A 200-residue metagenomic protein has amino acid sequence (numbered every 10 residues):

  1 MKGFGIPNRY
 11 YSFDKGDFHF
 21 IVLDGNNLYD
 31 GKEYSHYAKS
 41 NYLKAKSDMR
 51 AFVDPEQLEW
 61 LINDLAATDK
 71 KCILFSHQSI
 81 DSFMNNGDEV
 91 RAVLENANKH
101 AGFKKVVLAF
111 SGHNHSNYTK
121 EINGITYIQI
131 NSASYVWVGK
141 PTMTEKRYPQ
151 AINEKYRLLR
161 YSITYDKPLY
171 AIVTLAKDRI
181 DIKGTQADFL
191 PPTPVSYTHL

Functional and structural regions predicted by a protein language model:
M1-I62, A66, E89-V106, N114-A176: Extended active-site neighborhood of metal-dependent phosphoesterases/phosphodiesterases
G25, F75-I80, H113, T185-Q186: Short, well-ordered beta-to-alpha junction loops that form the rim of enzyme active sites and present histidine/acidic
D30, S82, W137, L190-P192: Generic structural signal for helix capping and beta-alpha/helix-loop junctions
L65-S82: Short acidic, glycine-rich surface-loop motifs adjacent to enzyme active sites
I73-H77, F110-S111, I128-Q129: Short beta-strand segments
Q78-I80, N85-D88, F110-S116: Flexible, glycine-rich surface segments
G184-P194: Short, solvent-exposed aromatic-acidic interface loops
T198-H199: Conserved small/polar residues in nucleotide/adenosyl-binding loops
